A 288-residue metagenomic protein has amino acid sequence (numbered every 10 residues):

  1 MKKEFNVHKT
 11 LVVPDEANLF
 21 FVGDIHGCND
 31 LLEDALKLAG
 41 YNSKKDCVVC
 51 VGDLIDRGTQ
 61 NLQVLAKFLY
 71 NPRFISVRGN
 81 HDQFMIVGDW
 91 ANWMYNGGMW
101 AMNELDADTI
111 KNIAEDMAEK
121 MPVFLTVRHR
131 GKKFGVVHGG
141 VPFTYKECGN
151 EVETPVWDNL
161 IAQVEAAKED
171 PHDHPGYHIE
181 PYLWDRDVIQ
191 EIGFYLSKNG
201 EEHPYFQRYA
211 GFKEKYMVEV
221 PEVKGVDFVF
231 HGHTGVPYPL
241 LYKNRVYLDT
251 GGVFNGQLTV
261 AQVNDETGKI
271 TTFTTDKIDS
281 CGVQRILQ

Functional and structural regions predicted by a protein language model:
M1-A66: N-terminal active-site segment of His-dependent metallophosphoesterases
V13-F20, T126-G135, Y242-N244: Beta-strand-turn-beta hairpins that frame and shape the catalytic cleft of phosphate-ester-processing enzymes
E16, S43-D46, N71, G131-K132 (+1 more regions): A general structural motif
V22-G23, V48-G52, S76-N80, V137 (+2 more regions): Active-site neighborhood of phospho(di)ester-bond hydrolases with catalytic His/Asp-centered motifs
H26-D30, D56-T59, H81-I86, P142-T144 (+3 more regions): Active-site environment of divalent metal-dependent phosphoester hydrolases
N61-F143, E147-D185, Y195-K198, E202-G211 (+1 more regions): Active-site neighborhood of divalent metal-dependent phosphoester bond hydrolases
M85-V87, G256-N264, G282-I286: Short, charged, surface-exposed secondary-structure boundary motifs
Y209-D276: Conserved beta-sheet core of the metallophosphoesterase superfamily
